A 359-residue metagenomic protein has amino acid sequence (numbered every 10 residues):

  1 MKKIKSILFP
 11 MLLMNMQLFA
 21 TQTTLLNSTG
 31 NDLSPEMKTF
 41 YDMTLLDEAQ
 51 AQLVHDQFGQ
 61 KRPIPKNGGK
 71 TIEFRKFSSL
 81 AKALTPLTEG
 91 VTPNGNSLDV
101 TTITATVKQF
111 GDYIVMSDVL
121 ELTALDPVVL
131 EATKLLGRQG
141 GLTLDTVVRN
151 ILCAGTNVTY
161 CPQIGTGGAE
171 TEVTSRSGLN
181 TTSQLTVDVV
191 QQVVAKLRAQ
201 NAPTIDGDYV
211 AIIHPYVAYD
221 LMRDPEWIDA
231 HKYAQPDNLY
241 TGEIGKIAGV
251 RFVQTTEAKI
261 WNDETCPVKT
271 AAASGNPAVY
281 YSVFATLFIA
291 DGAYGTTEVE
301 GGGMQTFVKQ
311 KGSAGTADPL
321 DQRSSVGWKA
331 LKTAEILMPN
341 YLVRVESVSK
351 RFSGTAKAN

Functional and structural regions predicted by a protein language model:
M1-K3: Positively charged n-region of N-terminal signal peptides that target proteins for export
F9-A20: Sec/Tat signal peptide C-region and signal peptidase I cleavage site
A20-F58, E172-K196, Y216-N359: Sequence/fold signature of self-assembling virion shell proteins
A51-D112: Assembly/oligomerization interface modules of large self-assembling protein complexes
G68, K108-F110, I114-A124, V128 (+1 more regions): Structured, hydrophobic secondary-structure cores that serve as assembly/anchoring elements
F74, K134, R138, A211 (+2 more regions): Hydrophobic alpha-helical segments involved in membrane association or supramolecular assembly
S97-A124, G295-G303: Short acidic, glycine/tyrosine-flanked loop/strand segments centered on an H-E-D-like triad
T123-A199, Y216, A358: Alpha-helical scaffold segments that mediate packing/assembly in large oligomeric complexes
